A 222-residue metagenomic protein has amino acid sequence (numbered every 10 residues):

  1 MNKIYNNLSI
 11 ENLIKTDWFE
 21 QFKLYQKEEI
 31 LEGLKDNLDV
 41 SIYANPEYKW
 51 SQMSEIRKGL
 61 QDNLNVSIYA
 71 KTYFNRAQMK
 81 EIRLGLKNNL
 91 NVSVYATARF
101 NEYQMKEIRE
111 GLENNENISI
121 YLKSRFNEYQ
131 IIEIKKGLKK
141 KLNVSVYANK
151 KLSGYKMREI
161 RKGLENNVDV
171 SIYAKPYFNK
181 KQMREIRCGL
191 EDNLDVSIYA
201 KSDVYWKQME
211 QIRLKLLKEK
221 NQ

Functional and structural regions predicted by a protein language model:
M1-Q222: General marker for long, soluble alpha-helical cores
